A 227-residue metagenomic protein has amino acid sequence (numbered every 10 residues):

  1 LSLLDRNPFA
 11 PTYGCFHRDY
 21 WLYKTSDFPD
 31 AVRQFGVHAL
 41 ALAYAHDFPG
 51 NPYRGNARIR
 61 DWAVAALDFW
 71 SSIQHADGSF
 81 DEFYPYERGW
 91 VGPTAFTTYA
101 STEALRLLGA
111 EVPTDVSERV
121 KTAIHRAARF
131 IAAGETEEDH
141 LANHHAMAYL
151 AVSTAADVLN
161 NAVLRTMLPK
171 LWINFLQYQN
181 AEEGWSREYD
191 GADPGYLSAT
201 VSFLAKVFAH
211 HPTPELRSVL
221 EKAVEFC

Functional and structural regions predicted by a protein language model:
L1-D27, P85: Mature N-terminal, pre-catalytic/accessory segment of carbohydrate-active enzymes
L4-P8, E135, Q179, V224: Generic secondary-structure transition motif, activating predominantly at the C-termini of alpha-helices
R18, L22-T25, P212-C227: Active-site/pore-lining binding-face segments in mid-to-C-terminal subdomains
D27-P52, N56-R217: Aromatic-lined, polymer-binding surfaces characteristic of secreted/periplasmic polysaccharide-degrading enzymes
